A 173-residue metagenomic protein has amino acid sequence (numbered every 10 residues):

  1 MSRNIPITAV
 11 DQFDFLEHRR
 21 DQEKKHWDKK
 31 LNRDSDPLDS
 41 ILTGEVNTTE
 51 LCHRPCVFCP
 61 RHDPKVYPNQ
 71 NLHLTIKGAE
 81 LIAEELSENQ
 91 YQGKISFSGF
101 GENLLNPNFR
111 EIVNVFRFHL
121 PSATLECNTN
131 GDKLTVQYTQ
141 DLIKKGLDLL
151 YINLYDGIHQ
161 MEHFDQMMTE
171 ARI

Functional and structural regions predicted by a protein language model:
S2, R172-I173: C-terminal accessory region of radical SAM enzymes
S2-L150, I158, H163, M167: Conserved alpha-helical substructure of the radical SAM core
